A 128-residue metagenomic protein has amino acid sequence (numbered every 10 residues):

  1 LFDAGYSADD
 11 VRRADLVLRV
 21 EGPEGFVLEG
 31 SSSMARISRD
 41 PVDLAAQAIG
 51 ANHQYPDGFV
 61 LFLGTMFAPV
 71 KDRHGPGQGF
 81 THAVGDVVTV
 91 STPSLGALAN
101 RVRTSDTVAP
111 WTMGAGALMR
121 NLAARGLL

Functional and structural regions predicted by a protein language model:
L1-L128: Catalytic-pocket segment enriched in acidic/His residues
